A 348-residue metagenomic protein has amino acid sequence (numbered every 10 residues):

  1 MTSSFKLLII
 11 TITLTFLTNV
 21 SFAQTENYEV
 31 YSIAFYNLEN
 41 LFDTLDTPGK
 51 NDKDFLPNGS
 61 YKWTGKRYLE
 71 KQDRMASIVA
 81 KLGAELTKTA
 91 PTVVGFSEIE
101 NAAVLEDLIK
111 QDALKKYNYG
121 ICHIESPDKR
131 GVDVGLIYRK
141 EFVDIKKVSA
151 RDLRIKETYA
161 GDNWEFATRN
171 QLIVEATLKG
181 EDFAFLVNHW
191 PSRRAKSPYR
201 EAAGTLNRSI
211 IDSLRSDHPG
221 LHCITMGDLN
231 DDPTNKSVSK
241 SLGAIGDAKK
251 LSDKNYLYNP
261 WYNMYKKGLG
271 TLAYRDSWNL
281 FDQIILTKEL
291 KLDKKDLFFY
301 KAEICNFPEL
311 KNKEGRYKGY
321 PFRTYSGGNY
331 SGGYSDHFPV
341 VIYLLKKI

Functional and structural regions predicted by a protein language model:
M1-Y28: Bacterial Sec-dependent N-terminal signal peptides
S21-L114, N118, C122-V134, T205 (+2 more regions): N-terminal, active-site-proximal structural segment of metallo-dependent hydrolase catalytic domains
A23-T25, D212-C223, D231-I348: Metal-dependent phosphoester-hydrolase catalytic domains
Q24-I33, F42-L45, F142-D144, F166-H189 (+1 more regions): Beta-strand-turn-beta hairpins that frame and shape the catalytic cleft of phosphate-ester-processing enzymes
Y36-E39, S97-E100, H123-P127, R139-K140 (+4 more regions): Active-site-proximal beta-strand/loop segments in catalytic clefts of secreted hydrolases
N40-T47, R194-A195, D293-K295: Short, solvent-exposed loop/turn elements at domain surfaces
I99-E181: Structured beta-strand-rich core segments of catalytic domains in phosphoester-bond hydrolases
S197-P219: A long, amphipathic alpha-helix that forms part of the scaffold/cap immediately adjacent to metal-dependent active
